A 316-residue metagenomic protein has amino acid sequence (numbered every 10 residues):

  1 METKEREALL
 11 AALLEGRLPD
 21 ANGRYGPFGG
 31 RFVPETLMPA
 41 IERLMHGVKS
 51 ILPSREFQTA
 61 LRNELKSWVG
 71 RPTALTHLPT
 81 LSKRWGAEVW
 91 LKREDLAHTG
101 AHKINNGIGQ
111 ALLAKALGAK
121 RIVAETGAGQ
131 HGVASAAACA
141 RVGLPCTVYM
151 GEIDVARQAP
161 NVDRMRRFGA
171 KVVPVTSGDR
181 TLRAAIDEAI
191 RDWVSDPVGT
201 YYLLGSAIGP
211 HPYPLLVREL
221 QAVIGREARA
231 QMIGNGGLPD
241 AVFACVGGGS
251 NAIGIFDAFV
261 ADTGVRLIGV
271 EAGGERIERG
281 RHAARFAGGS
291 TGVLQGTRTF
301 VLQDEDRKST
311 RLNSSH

Functional and structural regions predicted by a protein language model:
R6-G29, T36, E42-A119: Positively charged, low-complexity intrinsically disordered leader regions
G86-A97, A116-I122, G205-P214, N235-P239: Glycine/charged-rich beta-loop-alpha catalytic/anionic-binding loops adjacent to active sites
H98, N106, A114-G151, L238-N251 (+1 more regions): A short, small-residue-rich loop immediately preceding and capping a beta-strand
V123, H131-A189, E278-S290: Active-site-proximal loop->helix
I186-P212, L216, G264, G269-R311: Active-site/ligand-binding loops adjacent to catalytic centers
W193-V246: Active-site/ligand-binding-proximal alpha/beta "capping" segment
R229-A284: Acidic, glycine-rich loop-and-beta core segments that form the ion-binding/anion-interacting portion of active sites
L312-H316: Positively charged, low-complexity/disordered segments
